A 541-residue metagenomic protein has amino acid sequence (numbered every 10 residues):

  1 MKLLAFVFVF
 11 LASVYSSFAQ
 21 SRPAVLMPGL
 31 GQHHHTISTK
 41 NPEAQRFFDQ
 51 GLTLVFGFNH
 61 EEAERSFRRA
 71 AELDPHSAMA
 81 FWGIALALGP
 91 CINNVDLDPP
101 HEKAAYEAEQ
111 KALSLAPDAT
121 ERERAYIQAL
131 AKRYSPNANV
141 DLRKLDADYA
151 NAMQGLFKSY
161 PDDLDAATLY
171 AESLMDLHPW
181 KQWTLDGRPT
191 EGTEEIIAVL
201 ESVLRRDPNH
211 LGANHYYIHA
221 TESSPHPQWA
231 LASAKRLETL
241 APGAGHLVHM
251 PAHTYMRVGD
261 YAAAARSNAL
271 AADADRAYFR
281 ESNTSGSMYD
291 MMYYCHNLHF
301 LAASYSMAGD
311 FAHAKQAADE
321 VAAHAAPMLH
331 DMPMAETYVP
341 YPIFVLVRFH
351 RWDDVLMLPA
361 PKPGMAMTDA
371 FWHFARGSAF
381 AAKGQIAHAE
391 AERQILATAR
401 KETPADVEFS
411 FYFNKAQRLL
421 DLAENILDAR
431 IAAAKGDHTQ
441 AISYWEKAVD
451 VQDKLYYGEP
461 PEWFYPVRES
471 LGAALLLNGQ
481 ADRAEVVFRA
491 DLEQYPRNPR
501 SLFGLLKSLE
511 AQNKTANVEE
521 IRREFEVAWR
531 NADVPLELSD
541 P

Functional and structural regions predicted by a protein language model:
P42-Q50, S77-C91, D118-A138, D162-W183 (+8 more regions): Amphipathic alpha-helical repeat scaffolds of TPR domains
F48, W82-G83, T168, H215-Y216 (+11 more regions): Alpha-solenoid helical repeat scaffolds
L54, L88, K132, L174 (+8 more regions): Residue at a conserved register position within TPR or TPR-like alpha-solenoid repeats
E72, F157-S159, L204-R206, R236-G243 (+8 more regions): Solenoid-like repeat scaffolds
A78, A85, G89, P99-P117 (+8 more regions): TPR/TPR-like (Sel1-like) alpha-helical repeat modules
